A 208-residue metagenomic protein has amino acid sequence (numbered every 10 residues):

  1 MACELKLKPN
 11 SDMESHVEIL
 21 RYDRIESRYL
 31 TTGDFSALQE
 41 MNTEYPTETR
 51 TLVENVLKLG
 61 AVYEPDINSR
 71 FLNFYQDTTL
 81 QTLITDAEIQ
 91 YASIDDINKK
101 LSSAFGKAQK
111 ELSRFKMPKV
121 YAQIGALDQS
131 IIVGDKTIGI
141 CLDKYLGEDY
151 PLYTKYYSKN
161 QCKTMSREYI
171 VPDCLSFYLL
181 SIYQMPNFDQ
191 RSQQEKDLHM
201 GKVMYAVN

Functional and structural regions predicted by a protein language model:
E4-N73: N-terminal mature-domain "stem" immediately C-terminal to a signal peptide or N-terminal signal-anchor/transmembrane
F71-N208: Acidic/His-rich structured neighborhood in mature extracellular/periplasmic domains
